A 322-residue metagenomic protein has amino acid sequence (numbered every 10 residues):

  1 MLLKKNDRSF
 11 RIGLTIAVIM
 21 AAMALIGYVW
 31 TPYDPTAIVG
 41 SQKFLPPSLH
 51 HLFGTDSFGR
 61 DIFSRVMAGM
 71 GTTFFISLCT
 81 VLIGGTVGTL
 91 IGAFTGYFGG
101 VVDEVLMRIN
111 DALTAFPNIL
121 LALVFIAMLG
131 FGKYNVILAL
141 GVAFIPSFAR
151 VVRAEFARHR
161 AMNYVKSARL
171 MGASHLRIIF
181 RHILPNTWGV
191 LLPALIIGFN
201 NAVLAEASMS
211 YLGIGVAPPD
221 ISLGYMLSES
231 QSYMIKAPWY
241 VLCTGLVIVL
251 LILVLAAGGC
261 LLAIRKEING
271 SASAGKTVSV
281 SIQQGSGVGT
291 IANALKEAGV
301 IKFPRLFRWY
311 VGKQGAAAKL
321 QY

Functional and structural regions predicted by a protein language model:
M1-T36, T187, L253-L255: N-terminal signal-anchor/first transmembrane alpha helix
L52, D56, G96-R158, L192: Generic hydrophobic transmembrane alpha-helix motif, especially the helices
I62-Y97, L246: Transmembrane alpha-helix signature in integral membrane proteins
G71-V87, F116, A122, L176-S208: Transmembrane alpha-helices
L120-V124, G132, V136-I137, G141 (+1 more regions): Non-cytoplasmic
L123, A127, L223-V254: Hydrophobic alpha-helical transmembrane segments of polytopic membrane proteins
L255-Y322: Conserved catalytic or metal-liganding residues and their short signature motifs at active sites of enzymes
